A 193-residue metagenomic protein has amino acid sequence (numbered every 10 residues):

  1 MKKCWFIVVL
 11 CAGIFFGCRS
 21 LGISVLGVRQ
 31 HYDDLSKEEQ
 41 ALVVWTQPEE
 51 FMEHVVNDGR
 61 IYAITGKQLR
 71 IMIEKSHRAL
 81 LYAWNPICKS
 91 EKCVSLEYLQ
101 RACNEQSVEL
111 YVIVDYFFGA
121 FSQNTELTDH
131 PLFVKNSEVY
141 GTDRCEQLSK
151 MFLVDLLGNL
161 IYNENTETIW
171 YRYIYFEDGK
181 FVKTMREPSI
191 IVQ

Functional and structural regions predicted by a protein language model:
K2-F6, G13, G17-D58: N-terminal targeting signals for export/organelle localization
C18, H77-L81, S107-I113, H130-L132 (+1 more regions): Hydrophobic beta-strand segments of well-ordered beta-sheets in folded domains
G22, G119-S122, V182-T184: Short catalytic/ligand-binding loop motif for oxyanion handling, primarily in non-cytosolic enzymes, centered on
E53-H77: N-terminal secretory signal peptides
L69-Y98, I113: Short active-site neighborhood of thiol/selenol oxidoreductases, capturing the structured segment around
I71-S76, N104-E105, N165-E167: Flexible, charged surface loops at secondary-structure boundaries
E91-Y140: Structural microenvironment flanking redox-active thiols in thiol-disulfide oxidoreductases
T142-Q193: Thiol/disulfide oxidoreductase modules built on the thioredoxin-like
